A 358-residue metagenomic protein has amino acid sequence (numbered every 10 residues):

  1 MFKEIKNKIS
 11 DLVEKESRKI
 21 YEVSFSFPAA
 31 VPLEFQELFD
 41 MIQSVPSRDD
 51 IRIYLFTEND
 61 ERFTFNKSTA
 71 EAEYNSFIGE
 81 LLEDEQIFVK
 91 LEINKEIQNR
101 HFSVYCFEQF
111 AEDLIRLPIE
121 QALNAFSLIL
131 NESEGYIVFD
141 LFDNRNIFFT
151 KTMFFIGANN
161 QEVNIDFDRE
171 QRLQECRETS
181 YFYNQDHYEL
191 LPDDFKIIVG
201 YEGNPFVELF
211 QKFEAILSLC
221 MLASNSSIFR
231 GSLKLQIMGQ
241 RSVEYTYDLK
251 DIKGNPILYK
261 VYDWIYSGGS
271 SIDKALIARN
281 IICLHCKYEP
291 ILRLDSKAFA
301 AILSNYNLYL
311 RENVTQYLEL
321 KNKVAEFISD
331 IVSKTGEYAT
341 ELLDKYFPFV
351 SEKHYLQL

Functional and structural regions predicted by a protein language model:
M1-E170: Long, contiguous, compositionally biased segments that the model treats as domain-scale units
F2, N7, D50, E175 (+5 more regions): Proteins with a high burden of low-complexity, intrinsically disordered sequence enriched in S/T/G/P/A and R, requiring
K6, S10, F39, L258-D263 (+3 more regions): Generic detector of well-ordered alpha-helical segments enriched in charged/polar residues, highlighting helical
N94-R293: Extended, non-transmembrane interaction/recognition domains
I277, I281, A301-I302, E312 (+3 more regions): Alpha-helical oligomerization segments
Y288-N307: Acidic, low-complexity proline/glycine-rich segments
A301-F327: Short, charged cytosolic
L320-Q357: Transmembrane alpha-helical segments and their cytosolic interface motifs in multi-pass membrane proteins
